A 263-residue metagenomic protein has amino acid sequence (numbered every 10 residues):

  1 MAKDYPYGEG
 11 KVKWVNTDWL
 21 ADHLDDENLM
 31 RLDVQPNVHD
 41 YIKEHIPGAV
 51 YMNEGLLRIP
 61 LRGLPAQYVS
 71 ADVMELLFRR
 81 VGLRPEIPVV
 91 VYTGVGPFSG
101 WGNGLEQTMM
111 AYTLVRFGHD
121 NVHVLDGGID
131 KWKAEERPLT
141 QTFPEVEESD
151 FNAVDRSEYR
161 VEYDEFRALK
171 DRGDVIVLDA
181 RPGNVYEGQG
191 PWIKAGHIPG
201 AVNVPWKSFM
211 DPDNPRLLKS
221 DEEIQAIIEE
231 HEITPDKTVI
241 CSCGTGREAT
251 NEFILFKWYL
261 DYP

Functional and structural regions predicted by a protein language model:
A2-Y7, Y68-A168, Q189, R247-P263: Thiolate-centered catalytic microenvironments shared by cysteine-dependent enzyme domains
D4-E86, G94-F98, L169-P235: Positively charged, proline/Ser/Thr-rich regional signature most characteristic of the Rhodanese/CDC25-like
C243: Short cysteine clusters
